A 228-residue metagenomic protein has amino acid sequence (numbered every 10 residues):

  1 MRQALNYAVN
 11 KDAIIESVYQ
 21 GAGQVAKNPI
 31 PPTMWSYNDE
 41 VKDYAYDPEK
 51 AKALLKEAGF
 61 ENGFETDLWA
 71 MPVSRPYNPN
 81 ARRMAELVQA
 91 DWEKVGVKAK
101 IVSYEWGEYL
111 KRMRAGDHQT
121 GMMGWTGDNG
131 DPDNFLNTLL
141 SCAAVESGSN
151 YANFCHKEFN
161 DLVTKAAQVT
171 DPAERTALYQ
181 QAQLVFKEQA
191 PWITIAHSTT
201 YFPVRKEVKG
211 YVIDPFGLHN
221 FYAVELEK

Functional and structural regions predicted by a protein language model:
M1-E16, K157-T176: Extended ligand-binding regions for polar small-molecule ligands
M1-M34, N80, F186-P191: Periplasmic-binding protein-like
A13-V18, G107-C142, F186: Pocket-flanking alpha-helical
V25-A58, R75-R83: Structural transition elements
M34, K56-N129, Y151, P172 (+1 more regions): Ligand/substrate-recognition segments at binding pockets and active sites
W35-K50, F60, R112-G116, N137-Q168 (+1 more regions): Short, solvent-exposed loop/beta-turn-alpha elements that line the ligand-binding surface or hinge of extracytoplasmic
L54, L162, L178-Q181, V185: Amphipathic coiled-coil alpha-helices
